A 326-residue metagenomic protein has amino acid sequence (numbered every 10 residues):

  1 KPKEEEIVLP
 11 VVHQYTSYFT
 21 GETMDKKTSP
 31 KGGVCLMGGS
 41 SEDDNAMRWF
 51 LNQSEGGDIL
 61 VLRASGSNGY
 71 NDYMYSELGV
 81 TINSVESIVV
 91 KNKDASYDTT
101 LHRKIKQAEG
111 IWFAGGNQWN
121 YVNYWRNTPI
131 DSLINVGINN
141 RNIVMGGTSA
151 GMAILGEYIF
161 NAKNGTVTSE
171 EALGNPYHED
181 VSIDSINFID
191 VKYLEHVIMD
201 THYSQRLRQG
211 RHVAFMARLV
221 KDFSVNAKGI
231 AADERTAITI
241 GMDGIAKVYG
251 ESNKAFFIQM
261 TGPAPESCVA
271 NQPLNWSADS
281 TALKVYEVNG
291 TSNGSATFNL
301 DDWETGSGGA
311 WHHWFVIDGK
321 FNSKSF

Functional and structural regions predicted by a protein language model:
K1-E4: Bacterial Sec-dependent N-terminal signal peptides
E6-G56, Y70, N161, T166-F326: C-terminal and late-domain segments of enzyme folds
P30-G32, E55-D58, N83, K106-G110 (+3 more regions): Loop/turn elements at helix/coil->beta-strand transitions in domains of secreted/extracellular proteins
E42-R103: ATP/NTP phosphate-donor binding region
I59, I111, S149, M199 (+1 more regions): A residue-level signal for conserved active-site and pocket-lining positions in enzyme catalytic cores
K104-Q107, N127-R141: Catalytic-core regions built around general acid/base machinery
A114-G115, I138-I159: Catalytic nucleophile loop
Q118-T128: Glycine/threonine-rich flexible loop motifs
